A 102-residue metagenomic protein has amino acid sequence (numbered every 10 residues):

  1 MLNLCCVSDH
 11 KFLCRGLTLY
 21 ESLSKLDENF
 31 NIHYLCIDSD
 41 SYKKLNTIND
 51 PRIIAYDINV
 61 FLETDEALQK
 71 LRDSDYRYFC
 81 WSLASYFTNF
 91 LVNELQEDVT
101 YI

Functional and structural regions predicted by a protein language model:
M1-I102: Glycosyltransferase catalytic domains, chiefly GT-A lineage
